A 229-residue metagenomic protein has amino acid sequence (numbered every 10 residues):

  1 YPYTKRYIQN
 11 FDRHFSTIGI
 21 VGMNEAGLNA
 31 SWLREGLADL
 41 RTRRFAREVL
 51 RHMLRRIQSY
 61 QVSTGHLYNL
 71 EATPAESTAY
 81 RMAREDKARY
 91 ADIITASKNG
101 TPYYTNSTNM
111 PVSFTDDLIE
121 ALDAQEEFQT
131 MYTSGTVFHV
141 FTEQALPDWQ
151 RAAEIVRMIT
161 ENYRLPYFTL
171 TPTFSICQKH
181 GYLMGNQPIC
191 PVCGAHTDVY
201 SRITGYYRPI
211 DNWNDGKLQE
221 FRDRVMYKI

Functional and structural regions predicted by a protein language model:
Y1-I229: Long, C-terminal-biased catalytic regions of enzyme "large/alpha" subunits
